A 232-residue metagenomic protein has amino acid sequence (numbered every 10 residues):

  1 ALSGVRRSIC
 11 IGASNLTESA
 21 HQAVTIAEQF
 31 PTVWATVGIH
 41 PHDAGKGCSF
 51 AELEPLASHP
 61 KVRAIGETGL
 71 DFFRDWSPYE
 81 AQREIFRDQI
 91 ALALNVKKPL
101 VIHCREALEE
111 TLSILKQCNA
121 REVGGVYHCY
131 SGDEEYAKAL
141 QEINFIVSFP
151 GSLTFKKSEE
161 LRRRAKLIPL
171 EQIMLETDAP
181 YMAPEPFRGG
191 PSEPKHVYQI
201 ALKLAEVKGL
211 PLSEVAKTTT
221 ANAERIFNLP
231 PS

Functional and structural regions predicted by a protein language model:
A1-S232: Mid-domain alpha/beta scaffold segments of enzyme catalytic cores
